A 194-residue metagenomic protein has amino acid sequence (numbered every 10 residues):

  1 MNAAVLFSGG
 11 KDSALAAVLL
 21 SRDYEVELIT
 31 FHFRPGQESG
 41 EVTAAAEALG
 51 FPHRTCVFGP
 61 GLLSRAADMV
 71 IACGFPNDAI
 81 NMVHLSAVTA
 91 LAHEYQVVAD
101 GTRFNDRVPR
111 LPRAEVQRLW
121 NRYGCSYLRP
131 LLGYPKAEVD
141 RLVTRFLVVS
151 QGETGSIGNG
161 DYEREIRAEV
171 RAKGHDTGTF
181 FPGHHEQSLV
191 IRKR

Functional and structural regions predicted by a protein language model:
M1-V5, G9-R194: Nucleotide-activated chemistry modules centered on ATP-dependent adenylation/adenylyltransferase
